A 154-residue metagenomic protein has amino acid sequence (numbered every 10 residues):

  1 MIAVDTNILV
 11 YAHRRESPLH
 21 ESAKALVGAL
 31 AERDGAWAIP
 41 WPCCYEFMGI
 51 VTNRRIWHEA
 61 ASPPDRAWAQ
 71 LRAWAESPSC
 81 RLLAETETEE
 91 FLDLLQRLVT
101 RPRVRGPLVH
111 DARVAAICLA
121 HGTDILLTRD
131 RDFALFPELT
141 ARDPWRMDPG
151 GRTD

Functional and structural regions predicted by a protein language model:
M1, A115-D154: Acidic, PIN/NYN-like endoribonuclease modules and their adjacent C-terminal/linker elements
M1-A3, N7-I39, R54-R66: Short, well-structured N-terminal submotif of metal-dependent ribonuclease cores
I8, C43, R113-V114, D132-F133: Alpha-helix capping/helix-boundary segments
R33-D34, S77-P78, F136: Structured helix-beta-strand junction loops
A38-I39, V109, T128: Short beta-strand scaffold positions
W41, T86, D130-R131: Short secondary-structure boundary segments
G49-L82: Helix-adjacent hinge/juxtasegments
S79-I125: Active-site neighborhoods of divalent-metal-dependent phosphate/nucleic-acid chemistry enzymes
